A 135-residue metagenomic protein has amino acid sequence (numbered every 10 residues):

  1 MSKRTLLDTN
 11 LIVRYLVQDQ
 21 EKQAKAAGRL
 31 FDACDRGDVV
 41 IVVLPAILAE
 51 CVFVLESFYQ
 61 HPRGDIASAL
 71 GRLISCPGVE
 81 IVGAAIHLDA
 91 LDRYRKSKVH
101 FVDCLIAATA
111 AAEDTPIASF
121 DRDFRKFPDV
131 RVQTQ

Functional and structural regions predicted by a protein language model:
M1-R4, A107-Q135: Acidic, PIN/NYN-like endoribonuclease modules and their adjacent C-terminal/linker elements
M1-V43, F58-D65, G71: Short, well-structured N-terminal submotif of metal-dependent ribonuclease cores
L7-D8, V43-L44, V99-H100, D121 (+1 more regions): Histidine- and aromatic-rich ligand-binding microenvironments
I12, L48, F124-R125: A generic structural signal for short hydrophobic patches within well-formed alpha-helices
R14-L16, V54, F127: Residues that scaffold the ATP/ADP-binding catalytic core of kinase and kinase-like folds
V43-I47, I86: Short, conserved alpha-helical segments within structured domains
G78-P116: Active-site neighborhoods of divalent-metal-dependent phosphate/nucleic-acid chemistry enzymes
